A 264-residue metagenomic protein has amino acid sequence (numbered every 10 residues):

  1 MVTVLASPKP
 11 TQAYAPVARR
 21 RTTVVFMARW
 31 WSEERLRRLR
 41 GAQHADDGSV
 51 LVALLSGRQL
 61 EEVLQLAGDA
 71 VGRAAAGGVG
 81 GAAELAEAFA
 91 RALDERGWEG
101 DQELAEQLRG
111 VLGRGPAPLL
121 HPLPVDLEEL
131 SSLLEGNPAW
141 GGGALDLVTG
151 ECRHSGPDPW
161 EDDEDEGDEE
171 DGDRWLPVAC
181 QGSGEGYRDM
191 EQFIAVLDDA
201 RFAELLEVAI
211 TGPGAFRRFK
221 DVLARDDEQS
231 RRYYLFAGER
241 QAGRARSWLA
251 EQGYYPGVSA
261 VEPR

Functional and structural regions predicted by a protein language model:
M1-A15, R19: Residue-level detector of structural "landmarks"
R21-T23: Short, positively charged and aromatic/hydrophobic N-terminal segments
F26-G156: Extended, charge-biased low-complexity segments that typically form long amphipathic alpha-helices/coiled-coils
A70, A74, F89-R96, F193-L197 (+3 more regions): Generic structural signal for hydrophobic core residues of well-folded globular domains
G113, A117, L123-A209: The feature represents the first ordered module of a protein
G186-Q241: Amphipathic protein-protein interaction modules
R232-R264: Acidic, proline/glycine-rich low-complexity IDRs
